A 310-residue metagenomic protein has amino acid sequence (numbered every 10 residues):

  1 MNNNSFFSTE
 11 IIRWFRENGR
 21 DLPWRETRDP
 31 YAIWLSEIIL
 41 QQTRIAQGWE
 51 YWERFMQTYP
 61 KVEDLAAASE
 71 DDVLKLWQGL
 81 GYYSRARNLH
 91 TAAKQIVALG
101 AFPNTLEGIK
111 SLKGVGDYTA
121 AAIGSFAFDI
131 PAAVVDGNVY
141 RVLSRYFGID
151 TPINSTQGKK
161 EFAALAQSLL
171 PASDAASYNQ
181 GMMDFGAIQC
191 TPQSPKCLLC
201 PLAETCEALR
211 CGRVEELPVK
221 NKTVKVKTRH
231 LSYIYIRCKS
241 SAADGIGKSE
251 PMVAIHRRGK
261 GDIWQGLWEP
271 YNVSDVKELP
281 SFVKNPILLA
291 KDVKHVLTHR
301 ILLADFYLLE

Functional and structural regions predicted by a protein language model:
M1-R20, E26, A187-E310: Intrinsically disordered, low-complexity, charged terminal extensions of DNA damage-control enzymes
N3-L198, L202-C211, E215, T228 (+1 more regions): Catalytic cores of DNA base-excision repair glycosylases
